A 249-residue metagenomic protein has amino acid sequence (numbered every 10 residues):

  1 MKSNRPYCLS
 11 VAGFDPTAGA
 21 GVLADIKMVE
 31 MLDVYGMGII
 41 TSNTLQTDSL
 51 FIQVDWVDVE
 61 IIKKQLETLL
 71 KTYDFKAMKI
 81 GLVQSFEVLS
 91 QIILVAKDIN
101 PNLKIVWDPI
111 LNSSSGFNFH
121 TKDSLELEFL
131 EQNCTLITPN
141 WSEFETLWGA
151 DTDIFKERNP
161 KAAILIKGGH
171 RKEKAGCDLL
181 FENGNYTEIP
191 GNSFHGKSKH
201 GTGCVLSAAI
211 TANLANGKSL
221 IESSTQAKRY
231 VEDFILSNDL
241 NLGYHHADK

Functional and structural regions predicted by a protein language model:
K2-R5, Q53-W56, T72, I221-K249: Charged C-terminal helix
K2-S10, V22-W107, L111-N112, K249: Conserved N-terminal subdomain of the carbohydrate kinase-like
V11-T17, Y186-G201: Short pre-catalytic strand/loop immediately N-terminal to key active-site residues, enriched for Gly-Thr
G21, N140, G203: Short, conserved phosphate/pyrophosphate- and ester-handling motifs at nucleotide-, phospho-/glycolipid
M28, T146, G196-L220: Short, small-residue alpha-helix embedded
D33-M37, Y186-T187, N213-A227: Phosphate-handling active-site elements
L50-W56, F117-K122, H195: Short glycine-enriched, charge-decorated loop/helix-capping segments at active-site entrances that position
F117-T187, I221: Conserved phosphate/ATP/ADP-binding segment of small-molecule kinases
